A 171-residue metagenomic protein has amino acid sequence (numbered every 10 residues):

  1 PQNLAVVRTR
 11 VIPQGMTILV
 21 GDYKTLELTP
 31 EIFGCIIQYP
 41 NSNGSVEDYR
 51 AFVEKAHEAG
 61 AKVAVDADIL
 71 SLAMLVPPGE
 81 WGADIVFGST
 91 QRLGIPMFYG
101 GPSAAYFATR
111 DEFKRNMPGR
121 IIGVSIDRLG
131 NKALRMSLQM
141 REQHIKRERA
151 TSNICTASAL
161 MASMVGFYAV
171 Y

Functional and structural regions predicted by a protein language model:
P1-E31: PLP-dependent aminotransferase-like
L4-T9, P30-I32, V46-Y49, M74-E80 (+4 more regions): Short acidic, glycine/serine/threonine-rich loops at helix termini
V7-R8, C35, D68, A105 (+1 more regions): Buried hydrophobic positions in well-ordered alpha/beta secondary-structure cores of metabolic enzymes
I12, H57, G79: Anion (oxyanion) recognition and catalysis
L19-L70, R92: Active-site phosphate-binding strand-loop segment of PLP-dependent enzymes
G79-I95: Conserved active-site segment immediately N-terminal to the catalytic lysine that forms the internal aldimine
L93-Y171: Active-site C-terminal subdomain of aminotransferase-like
